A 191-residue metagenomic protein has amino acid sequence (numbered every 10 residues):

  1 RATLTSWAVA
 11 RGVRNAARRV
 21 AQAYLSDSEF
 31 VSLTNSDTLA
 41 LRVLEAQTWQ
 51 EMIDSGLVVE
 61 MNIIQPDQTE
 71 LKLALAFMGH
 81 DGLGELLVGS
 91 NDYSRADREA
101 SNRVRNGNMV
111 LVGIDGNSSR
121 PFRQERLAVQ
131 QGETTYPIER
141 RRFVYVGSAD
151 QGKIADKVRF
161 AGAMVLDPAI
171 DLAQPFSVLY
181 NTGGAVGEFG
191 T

Functional and structural regions predicted by a protein language model:
R1-T191: Intrinsically disordered terminal and processing segments
